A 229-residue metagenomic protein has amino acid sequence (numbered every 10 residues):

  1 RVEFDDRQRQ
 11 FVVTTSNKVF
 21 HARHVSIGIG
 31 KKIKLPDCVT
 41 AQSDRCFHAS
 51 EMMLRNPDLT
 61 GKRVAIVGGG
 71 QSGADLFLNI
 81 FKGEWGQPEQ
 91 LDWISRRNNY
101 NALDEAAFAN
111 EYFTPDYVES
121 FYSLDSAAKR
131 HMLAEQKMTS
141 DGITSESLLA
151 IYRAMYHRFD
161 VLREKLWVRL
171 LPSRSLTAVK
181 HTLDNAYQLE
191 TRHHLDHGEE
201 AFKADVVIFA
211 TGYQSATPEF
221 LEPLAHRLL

Functional and structural regions predicted by a protein language model:
R1-Q71, D75-L229: Flavin (primarily FAD) cofactor-binding/catalytic cores of flavoenzymes
